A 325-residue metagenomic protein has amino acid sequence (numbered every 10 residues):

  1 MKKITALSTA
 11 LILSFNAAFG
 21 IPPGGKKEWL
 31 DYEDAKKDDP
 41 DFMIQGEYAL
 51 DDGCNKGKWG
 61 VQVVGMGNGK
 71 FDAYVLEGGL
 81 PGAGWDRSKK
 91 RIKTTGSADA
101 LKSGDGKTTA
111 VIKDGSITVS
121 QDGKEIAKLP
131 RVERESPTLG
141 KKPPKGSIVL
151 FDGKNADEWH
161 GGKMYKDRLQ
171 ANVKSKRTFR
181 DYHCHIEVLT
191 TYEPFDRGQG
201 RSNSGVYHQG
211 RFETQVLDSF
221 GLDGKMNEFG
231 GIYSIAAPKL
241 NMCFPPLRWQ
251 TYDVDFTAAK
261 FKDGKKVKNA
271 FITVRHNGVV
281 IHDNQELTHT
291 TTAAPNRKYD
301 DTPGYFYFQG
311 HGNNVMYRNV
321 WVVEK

Functional and structural regions predicted by a protein language model:
M1-K2, Y317: Short, intrinsically disordered low-complexity segments
K2-A10: Sec-dependent signal peptide recognition, specifically the positively charged N-region followed immediately by
I4, G57-G60, K266-A270: Composition- and surface-driven signal marking solvent-exposed, interaction-prone regions in large proteins
S14-F15: N-terminal signal peptide c-region/cleavage motif recognized by signal peptidases
A18-G20: Boundary at the C-terminal end of the N-terminal hydrophobic targeting segment
P22-D31, P40-F42, V64-K70, Y74-K325: Carbohydrate-interacting regions of secretory-pathway proteins
E28-G53, W59-Q62: N-terminal secretory signal peptides
